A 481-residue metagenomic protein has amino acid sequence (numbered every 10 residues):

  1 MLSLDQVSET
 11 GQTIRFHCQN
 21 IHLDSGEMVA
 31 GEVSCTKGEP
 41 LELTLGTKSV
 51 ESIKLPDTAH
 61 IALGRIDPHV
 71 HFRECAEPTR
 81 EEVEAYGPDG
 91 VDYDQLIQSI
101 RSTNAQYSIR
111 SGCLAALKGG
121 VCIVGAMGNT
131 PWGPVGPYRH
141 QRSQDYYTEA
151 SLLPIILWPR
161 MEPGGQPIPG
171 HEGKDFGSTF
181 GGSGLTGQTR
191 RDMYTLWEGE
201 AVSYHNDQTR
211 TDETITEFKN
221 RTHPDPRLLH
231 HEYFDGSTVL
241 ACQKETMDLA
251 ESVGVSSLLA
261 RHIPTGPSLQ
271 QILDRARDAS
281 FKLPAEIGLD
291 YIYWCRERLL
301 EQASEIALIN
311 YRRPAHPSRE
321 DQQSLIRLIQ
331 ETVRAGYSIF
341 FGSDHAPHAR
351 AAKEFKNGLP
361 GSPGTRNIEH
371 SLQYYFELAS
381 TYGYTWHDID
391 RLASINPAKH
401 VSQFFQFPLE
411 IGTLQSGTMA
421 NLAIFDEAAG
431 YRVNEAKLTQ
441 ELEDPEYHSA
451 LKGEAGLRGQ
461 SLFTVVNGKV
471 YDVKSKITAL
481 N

Functional and structural regions predicted by a protein language model:
M1-E51, K469-V470: N-terminal metal-binding scaffold of metallo-dependent hydrolase/deaminase domains
L2, I168-F341: Histidine/acidic residue-rich metal-binding segments in metalloenzymes
E9-C18, L45-C122: Replace "His-x-His-based motif
H60, G64-I66, L283-A285, F341 (+1 more regions): Residue-level marker for buried hydrophobic side chains located in beta-strands that build the well-ordered beta-sheet
R73, A126, T130-P134, G164 (+3 more regions): Active-site environment of divalent metal-dependent phosphoester hydrolases
R80-P154, P159, G164, I168-F176 (+2 more regions): Alpha-helical scaffold segments that flank or form the walls of functional sites
E331-R334, F340, H345-I424: His/Asp/Glu-enriched, well-ordered alpha-helical/loop segment that forms or immediately abuts the divalent-metal
N357, S416-N481: C-terminal cap of metal-dependent C-N hydrolases
